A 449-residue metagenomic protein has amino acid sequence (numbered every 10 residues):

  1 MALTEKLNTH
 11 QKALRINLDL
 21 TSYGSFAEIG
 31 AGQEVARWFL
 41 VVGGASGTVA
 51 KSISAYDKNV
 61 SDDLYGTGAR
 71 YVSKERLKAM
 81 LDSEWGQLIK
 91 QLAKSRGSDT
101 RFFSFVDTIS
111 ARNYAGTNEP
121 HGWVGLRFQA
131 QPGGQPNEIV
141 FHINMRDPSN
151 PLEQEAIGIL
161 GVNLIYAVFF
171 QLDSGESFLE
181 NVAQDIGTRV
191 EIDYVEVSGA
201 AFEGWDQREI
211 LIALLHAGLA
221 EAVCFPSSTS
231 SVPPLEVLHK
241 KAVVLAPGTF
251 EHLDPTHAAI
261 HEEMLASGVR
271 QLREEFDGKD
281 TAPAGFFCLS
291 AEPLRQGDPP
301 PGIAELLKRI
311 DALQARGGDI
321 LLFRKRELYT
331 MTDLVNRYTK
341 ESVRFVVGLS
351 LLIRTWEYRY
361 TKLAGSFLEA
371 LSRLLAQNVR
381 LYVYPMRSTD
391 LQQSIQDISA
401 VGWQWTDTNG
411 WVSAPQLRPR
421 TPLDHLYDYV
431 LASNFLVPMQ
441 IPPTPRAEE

Functional and structural regions predicted by a protein language model:
A2-I16, G24-S25, A31, R37: Long, charged/polar, low-complexity intrinsically disordered N-terminal extensions that precede catalytic
T4, Y23-F26, V35-W38, G43 (+4 more regions): Active-site cores that bind ATP or allylic diphosphates and position pyrophosphate for catalysis
D19: Hard-cation-handling environments
E28, A246-I260, K362: Short, glycine-rich nucleotide/cofactor-binding loops
A31-G32, S54-K58, E292-L294: Short active-site-proximal "capping" loops at secondary-structure junctions
S46-A55, V60-Y65: Nucleic acid-processing catalytic cores of prokaryotic defense/repair systems
L253-G268, P293: Conserved catalytic-core segment of nucleotide-activated headgroup transferases in glycan assembly
